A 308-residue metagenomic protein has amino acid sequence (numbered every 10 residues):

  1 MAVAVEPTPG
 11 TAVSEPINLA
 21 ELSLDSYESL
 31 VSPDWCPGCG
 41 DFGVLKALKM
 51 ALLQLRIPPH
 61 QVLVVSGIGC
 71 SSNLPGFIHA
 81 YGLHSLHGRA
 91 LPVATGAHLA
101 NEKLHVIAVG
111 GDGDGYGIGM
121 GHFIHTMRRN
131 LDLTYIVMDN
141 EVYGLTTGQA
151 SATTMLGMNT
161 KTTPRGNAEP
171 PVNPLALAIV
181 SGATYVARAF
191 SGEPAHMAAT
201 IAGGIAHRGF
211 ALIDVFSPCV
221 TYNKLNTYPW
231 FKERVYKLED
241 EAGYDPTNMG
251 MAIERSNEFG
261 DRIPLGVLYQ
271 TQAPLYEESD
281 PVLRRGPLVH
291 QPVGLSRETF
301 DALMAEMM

Functional and structural regions predicted by a protein language model:
A2-E21, L30, C219-M308: Flexible, low-complexity linker and terminal segments
A2-L104: Thiamine diphosphate
V31, P58-V62, A100-V106, R128-T134 (+4 more regions): Short coil/turn connectors at secondary-structure junctions
W35-P37, A108-G110, Y185-F190, L212: Short catalytic-loop micro-motif centered on adjacent basic/acidic residues
S66-G144, A199: Thiamine diphosphate
I68-C70, N140-V142, E193, F216-Y222 (+1 more regions): Glycine-rich beta-alpha junction loops
K103, S151-G204, L238: Conserved thiamine diphosphate
Q149-L156, P194, I201-F210, K224-L238 (+1 more regions): Short, surface-exposed, charged loop/turn segments at secondary-structure junctions
